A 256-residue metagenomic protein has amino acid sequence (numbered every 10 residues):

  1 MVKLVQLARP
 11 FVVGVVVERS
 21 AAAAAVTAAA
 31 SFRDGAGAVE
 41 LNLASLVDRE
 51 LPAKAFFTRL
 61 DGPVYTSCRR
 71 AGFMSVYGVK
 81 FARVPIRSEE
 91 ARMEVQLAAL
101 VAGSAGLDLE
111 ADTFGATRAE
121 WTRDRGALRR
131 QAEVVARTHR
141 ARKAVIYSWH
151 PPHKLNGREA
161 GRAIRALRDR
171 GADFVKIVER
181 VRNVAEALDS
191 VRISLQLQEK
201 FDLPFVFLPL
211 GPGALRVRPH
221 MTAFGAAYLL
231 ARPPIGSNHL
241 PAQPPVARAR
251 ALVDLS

Functional and structural regions predicted by a protein language model:
K3-R140, A144-E159: Active-site beta->alpha loop and helix N-cap motifs at the rims of alpha/beta catalytic domains
D112-S256: Catalytic alpha/beta core domains of metabolic enzymes, predominantly
